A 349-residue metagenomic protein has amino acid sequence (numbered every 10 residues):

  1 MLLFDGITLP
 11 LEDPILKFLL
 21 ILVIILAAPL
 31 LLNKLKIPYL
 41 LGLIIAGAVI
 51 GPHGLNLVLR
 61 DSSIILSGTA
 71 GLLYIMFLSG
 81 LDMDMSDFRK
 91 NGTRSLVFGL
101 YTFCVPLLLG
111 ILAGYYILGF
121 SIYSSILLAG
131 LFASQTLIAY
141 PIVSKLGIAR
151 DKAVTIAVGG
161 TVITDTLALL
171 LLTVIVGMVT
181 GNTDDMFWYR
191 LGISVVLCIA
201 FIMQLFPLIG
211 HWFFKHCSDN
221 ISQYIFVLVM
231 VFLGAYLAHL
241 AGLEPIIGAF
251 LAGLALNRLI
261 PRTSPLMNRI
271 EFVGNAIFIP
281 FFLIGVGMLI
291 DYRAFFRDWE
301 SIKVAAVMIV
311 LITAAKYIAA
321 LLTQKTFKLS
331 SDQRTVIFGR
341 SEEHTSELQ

Functional and structural regions predicted by a protein language model:
L2-E12, L55-S62, G114-G119, G177-R190 (+1 more regions): Membrane-interface helix termini and inter-helical loops of multi-pass transporters
G6-L20, R60-F77, S121-T136, Y189-F201 (+2 more regions): Structural signature of hydrophobic alpha-helical transmembrane segments
I21, Y39, L43-I44, R94-F103 (+10 more regions): Alpha-helical transmembrane segments of multi-pass membrane proteins, especially transporters and channels
I21-L30, A48, P52, A70-Y74 (+9 more regions): Transmembrane alpha-helical segments of multi-pass membrane transport proteins and ion-pumping complexes
L31, M85, K90-A149, L289-S346: Transmembrane alpha-helices that form the ion-translocation and gating core of multi-pass ion transport proteins
L31-I37, V49-R94, H211-D219, Q223-A306 (+1 more regions): Membrane-interface junctions of multi-pass transporters
L43-P52, V97-I111, G159-T173, N220-L237 (+2 more regions): Small-residue-rich segments of transmembrane alpha-helices in multi-pass membrane proteins, especially helix faces
K90, A149-D165, L170, D185-Y189 (+2 more regions): Membrane-interface alpha-helices at helix entry/exit sites of multi-pass transporters
